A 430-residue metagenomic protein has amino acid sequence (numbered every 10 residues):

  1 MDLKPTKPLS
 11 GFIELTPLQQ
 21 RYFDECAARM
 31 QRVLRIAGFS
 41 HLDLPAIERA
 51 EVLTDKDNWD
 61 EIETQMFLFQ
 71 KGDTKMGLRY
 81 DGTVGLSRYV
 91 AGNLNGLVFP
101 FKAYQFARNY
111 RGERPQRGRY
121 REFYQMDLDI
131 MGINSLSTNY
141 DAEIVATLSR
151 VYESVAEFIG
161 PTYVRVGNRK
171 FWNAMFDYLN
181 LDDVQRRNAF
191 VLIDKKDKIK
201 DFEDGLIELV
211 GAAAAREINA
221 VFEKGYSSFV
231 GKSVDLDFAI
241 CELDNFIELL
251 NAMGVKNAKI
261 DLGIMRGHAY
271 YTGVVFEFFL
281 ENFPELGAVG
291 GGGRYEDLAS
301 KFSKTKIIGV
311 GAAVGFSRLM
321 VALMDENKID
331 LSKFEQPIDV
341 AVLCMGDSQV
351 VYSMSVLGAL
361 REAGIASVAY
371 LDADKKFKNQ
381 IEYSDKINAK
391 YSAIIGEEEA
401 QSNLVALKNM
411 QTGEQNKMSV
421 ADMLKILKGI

Functional and structural regions predicted by a protein language model:
M1-Q19: Auxiliary tRNA-acceptor-end handling modules of aminoacyl-tRNA synthetases
Q19-A37, E48-R49, K71-D73, T83-N95 (+2 more regions): Positively charged, Gly/Ser-enriched RNA/tRNA-binding surfaces
L42, A46-M76: Polyanion/phosphate-binding surface patch
L44-V52, F101-G112, T162-N173: Short, glycine/charge-rich beta-strand/loop segments that flank catalytic centers and engage negatively charged groups
I62-D73, L181-F202, L280: Acidic, His- and aromatic-enriched active-site or binding-groove loops in soluble protein domains that engage sugars
T147-E153, K170-Y178: Hydrophobic mid-domain F-helix/FG-region of cytochrome P450s
